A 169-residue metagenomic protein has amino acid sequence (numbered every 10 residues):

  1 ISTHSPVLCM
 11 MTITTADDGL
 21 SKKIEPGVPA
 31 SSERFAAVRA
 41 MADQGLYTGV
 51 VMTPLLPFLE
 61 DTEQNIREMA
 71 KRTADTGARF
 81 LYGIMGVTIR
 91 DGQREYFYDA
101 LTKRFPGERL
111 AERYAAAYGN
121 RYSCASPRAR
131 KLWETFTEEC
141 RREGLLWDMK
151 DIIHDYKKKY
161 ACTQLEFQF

Functional and structural regions predicted by a protein language model:
I1-A117, R121-C124: Conserved AdoMet/S-adenosylmethionine-binding subsite of the radical SAM
A100-F169: C-terminal accessory extensions appended to soluble enzyme cores
